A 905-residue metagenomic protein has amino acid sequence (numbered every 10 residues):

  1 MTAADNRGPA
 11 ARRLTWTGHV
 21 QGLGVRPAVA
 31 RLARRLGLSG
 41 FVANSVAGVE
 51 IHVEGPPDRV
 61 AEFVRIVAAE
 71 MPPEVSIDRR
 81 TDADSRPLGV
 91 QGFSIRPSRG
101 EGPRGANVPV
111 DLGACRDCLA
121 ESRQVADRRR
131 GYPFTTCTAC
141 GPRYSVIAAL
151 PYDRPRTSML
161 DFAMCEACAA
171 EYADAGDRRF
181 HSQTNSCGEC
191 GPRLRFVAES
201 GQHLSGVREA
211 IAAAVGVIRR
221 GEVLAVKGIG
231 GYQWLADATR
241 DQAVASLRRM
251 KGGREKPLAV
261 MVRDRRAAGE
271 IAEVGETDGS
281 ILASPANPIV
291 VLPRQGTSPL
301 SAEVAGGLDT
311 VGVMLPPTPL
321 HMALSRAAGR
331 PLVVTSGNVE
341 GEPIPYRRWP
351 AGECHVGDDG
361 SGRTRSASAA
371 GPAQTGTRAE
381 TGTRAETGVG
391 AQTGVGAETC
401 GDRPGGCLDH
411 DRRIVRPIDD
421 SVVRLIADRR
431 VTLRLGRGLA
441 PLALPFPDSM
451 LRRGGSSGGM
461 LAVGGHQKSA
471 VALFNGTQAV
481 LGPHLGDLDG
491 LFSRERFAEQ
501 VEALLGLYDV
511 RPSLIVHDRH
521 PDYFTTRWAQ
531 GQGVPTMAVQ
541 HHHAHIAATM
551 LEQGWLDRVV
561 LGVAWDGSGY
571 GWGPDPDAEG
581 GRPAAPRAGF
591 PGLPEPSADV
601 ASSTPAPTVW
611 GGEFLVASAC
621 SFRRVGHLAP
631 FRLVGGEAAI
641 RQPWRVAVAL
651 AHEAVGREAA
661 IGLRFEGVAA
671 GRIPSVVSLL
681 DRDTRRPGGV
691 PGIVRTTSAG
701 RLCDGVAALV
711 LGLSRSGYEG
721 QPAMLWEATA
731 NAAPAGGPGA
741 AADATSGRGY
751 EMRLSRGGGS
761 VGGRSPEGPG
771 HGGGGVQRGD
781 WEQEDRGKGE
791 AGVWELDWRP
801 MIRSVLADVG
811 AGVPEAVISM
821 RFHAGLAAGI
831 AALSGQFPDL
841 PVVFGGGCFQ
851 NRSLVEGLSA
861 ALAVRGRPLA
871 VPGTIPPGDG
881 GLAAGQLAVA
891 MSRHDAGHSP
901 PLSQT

Functional and structural regions predicted by a protein language model:
M1-T184, G188-R195: Intrinsically disordered, low-complexity, mixed-charge
E70, E171, R326-S366, G371 (+3 more regions): Internal gly/pro-rich beta-alpha loop/helix module that stabilizes soluble enzyme cofactors or their anionic handles
D84, V223, G231-R294, R403-P404: A phosphate-binding glycine/aspartate-rich beta-alpha loop in the early core of alpha/beta enzymes
G191-R193, G465-A503, P583, A649-G768 (+3 more regions): A contiguous, well-structured pocket-lining segment that forms one wall/lid of small-molecule binding clefts in soluble
A225, D509-P521, D839-F849: Short glycine-rich phosphate-binding loop at a beta-alpha junction
G269-G275, A323, I344-A351, D420-S421 (+3 more regions): Conserved phosphate-binding catalytic cores of ATP/NTP-utilizing and phosphoryl-transfer enzymes
D518, G533-H545, P841-G845, R852 (+1 more regions): Conserved phosphate-binding/catalytic loops in two-lobed NTP-binding clefts
A548-M550, W555-R582, P586-L650, A660-I661 (+5 more regions): Active-site histidine-anchored catalytic micro-motif
